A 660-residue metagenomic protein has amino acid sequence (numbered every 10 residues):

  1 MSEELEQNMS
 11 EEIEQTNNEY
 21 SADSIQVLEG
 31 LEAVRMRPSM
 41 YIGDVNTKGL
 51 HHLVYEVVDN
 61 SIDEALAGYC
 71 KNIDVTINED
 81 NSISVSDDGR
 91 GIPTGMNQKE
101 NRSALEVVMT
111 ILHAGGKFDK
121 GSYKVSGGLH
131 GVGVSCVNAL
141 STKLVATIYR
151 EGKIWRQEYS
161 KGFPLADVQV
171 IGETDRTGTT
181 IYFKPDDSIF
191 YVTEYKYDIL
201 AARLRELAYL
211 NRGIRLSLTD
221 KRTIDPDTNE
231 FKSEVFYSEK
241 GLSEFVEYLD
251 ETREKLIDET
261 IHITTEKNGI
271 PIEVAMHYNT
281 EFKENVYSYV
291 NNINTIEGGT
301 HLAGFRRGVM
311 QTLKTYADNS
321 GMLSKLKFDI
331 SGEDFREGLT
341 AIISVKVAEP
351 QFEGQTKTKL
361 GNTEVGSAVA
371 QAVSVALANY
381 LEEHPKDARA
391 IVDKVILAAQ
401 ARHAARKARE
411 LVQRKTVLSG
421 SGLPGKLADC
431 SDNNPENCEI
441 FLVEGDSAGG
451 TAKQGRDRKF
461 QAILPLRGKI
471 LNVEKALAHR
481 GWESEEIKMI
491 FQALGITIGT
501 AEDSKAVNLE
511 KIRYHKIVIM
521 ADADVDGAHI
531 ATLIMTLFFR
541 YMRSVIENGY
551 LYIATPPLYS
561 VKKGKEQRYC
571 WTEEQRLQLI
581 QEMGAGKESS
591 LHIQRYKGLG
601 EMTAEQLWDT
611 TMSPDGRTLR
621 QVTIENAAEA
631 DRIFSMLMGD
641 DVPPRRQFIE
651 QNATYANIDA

Functional and structural regions predicted by a protein language model:
S2-S24, L31, Y55, D63-A65 (+12 more regions): GHKL-family ATPase ATP-binding module
M36-Y55: Conserved short strand/loop->alpha-helix "switch" segment adjacent to the catalytic nucleotide/phosphoryl-transfer site
G91-M96: A short glycine-centered beta->alpha linker in the GHKL/HATPase_c
N97-Q98, L105: Short adenine-binding "F-helix/F-box" segment of the Bergerat
Q98, E353-G366, Y569-Q575, L579: Helical (often loop-to-helix) elements that flank the catalytic cores of nucleotide-handling enzymes
Q400-S419, N434-E439, G450, Q454-R456 (+2 more regions): C-terminal interaction appendages of subunits in large macromolecular complexes
